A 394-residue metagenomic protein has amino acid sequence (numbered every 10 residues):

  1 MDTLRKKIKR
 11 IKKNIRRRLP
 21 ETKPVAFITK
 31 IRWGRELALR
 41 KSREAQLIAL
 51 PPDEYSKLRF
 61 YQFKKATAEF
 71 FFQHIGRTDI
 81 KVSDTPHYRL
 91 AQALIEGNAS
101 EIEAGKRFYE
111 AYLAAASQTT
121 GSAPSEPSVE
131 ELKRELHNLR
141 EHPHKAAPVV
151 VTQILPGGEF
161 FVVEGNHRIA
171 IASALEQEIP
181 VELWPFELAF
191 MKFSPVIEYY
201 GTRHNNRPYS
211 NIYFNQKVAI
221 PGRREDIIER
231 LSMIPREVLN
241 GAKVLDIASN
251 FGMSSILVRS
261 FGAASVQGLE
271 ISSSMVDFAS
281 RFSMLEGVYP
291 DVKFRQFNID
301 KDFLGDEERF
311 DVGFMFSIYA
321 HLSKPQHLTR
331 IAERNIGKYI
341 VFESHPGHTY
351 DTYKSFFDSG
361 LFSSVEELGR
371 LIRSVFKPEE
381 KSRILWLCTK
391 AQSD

Functional and structural regions predicted by a protein language model:
T29, W33-R35, S42-H87, A146-S194: A short, basic-hydrophobic beta/loop patch
S100-V163, E178: Short alpha-helix boundary/capping and kink motifs at helix termini
A219-N240: Conserved alpha-helix/loop element of class I SAM-dependent methyltransferases that forms part of the SAM/SAH-binding
G252-I256: Glycine-rich SAM-binding Motif I of class I
S265-E270: Conserved SAM-binding motif I beta-strand of class I
A279-S280: Conserved SAM-binding loop
V312-K324: A short SAM/SAH-binding and catalytic strip from SAM-dependent methyltransferases
G337-H348: Conserved beta-strand signature within the Rossmann-like core of class I S-adenosyl-L-methionine
